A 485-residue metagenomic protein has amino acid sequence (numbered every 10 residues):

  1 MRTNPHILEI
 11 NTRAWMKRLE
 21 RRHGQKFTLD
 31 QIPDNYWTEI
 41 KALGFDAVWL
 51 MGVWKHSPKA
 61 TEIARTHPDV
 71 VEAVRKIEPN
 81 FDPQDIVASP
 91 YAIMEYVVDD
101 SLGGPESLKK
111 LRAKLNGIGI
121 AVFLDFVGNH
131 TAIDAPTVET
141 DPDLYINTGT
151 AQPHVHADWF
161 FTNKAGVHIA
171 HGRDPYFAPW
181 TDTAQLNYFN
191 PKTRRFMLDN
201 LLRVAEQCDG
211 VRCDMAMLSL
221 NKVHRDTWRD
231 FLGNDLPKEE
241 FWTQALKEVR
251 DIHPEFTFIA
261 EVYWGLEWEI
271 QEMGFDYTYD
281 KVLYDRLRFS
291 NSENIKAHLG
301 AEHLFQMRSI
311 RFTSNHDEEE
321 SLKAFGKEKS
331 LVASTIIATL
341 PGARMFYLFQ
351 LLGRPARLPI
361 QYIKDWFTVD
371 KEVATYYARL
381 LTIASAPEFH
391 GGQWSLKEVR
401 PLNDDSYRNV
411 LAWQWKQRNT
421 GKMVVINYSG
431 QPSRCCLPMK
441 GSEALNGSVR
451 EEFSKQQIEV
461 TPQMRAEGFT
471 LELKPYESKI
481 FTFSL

Functional and structural regions predicted by a protein language model:
M1-L485: Active-site and adjacent substrate-binding regions of carbohydrate-active enzymes
